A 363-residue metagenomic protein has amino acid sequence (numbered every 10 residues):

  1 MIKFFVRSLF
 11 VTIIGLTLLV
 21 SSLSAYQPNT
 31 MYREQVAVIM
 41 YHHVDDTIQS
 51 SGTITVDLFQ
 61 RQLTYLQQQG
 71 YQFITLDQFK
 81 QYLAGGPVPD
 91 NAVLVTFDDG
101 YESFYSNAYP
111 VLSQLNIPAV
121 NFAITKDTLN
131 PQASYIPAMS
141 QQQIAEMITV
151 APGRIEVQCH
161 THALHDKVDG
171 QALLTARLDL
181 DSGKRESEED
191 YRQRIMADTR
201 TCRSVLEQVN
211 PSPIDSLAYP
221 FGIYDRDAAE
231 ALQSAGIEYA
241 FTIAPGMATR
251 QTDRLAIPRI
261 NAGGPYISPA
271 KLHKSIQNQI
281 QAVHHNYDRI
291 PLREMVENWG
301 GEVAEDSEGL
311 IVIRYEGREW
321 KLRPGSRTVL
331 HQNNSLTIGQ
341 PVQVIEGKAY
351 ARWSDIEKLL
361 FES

Functional and structural regions predicted by a protein language model:
K3, R7, G15, L19-V93 (+4 more regions): N-terminal pre-catalytic segment of deacetylase/amide-hydrolase enzymes
T30-E34, G86-P89, S113-N116, T149-P152 (+4 more regions): Extracellular/periplasmic catalytic domains that process cell-envelope and extracellular macromolecules
I39-D45, A92-V93, S113-D225, I257: Metal-dependent polysaccharide deacetylase catalytic core of the NodB/CE4 family, i.e., the active-site-bearing domain
T53-D57, E102, A138, E189-M196 (+3 more regions): Soluble non-cytosolic domains of exported or imported proteins
Q78-F79, L94-Y101, N107: Substrate-binding cleft of extracellular glycoside hydrolase catalytic domains
N107-V111, D227-A231: A short acidic, amphipathic alpha-helical/loop segment
I237-M247: Acidic, His- and aromatic-enriched active-site or binding-groove loops in soluble protein domains that engage sugars
I280-S363: Primary recognition of N-terminal secretory signal peptides and signal-anchoring hydrophobic helices
